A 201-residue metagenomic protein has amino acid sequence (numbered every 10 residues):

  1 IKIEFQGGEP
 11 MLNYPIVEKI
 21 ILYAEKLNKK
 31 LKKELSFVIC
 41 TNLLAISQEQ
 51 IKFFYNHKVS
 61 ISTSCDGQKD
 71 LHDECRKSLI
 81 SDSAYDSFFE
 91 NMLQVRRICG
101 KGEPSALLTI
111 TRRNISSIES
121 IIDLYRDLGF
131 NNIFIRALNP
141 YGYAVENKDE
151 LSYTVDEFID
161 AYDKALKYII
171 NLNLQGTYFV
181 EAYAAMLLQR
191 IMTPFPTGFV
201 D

Functional and structural regions predicted by a protein language model:
I1, L35, V59, G102 (+1 more regions): A structural micro-motif
I1-P10: Active-site groove signature of glycoside hydrolases
I3, I61-S62, I133-I135: Hydrophobic residues within beta-strands of alpha/beta enzymes
F5, I39, A165: Conserved, mostly hydrophobic/aromatic
Q6, C65, P140: Short glycine/serine/threonine-biased micro-segments
P10-L71, S78-E90, Q94-V95, L108-S120: Canonical radical SAM enzyme core domain
D70-D86, L93, R97-D201: Radical SAM enzyme [4Fe-4S]-AdoMet core and its adjacent flexible, acidic and glycine-rich loops/tails across
